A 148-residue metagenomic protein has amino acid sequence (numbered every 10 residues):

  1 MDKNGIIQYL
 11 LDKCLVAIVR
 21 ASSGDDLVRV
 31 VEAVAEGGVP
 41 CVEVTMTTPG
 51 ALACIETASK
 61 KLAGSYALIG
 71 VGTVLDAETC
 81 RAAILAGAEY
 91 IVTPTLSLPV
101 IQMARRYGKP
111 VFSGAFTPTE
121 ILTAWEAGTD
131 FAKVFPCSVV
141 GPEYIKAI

Functional and structural regions predicted by a protein language model:
M1-A86, R106: Conserved N-terminal beta1-alpha1 strand-loop-helix module at the mouth
G50, S65-Y66, L75-E78, I84-I148: Conserved anion-binding
